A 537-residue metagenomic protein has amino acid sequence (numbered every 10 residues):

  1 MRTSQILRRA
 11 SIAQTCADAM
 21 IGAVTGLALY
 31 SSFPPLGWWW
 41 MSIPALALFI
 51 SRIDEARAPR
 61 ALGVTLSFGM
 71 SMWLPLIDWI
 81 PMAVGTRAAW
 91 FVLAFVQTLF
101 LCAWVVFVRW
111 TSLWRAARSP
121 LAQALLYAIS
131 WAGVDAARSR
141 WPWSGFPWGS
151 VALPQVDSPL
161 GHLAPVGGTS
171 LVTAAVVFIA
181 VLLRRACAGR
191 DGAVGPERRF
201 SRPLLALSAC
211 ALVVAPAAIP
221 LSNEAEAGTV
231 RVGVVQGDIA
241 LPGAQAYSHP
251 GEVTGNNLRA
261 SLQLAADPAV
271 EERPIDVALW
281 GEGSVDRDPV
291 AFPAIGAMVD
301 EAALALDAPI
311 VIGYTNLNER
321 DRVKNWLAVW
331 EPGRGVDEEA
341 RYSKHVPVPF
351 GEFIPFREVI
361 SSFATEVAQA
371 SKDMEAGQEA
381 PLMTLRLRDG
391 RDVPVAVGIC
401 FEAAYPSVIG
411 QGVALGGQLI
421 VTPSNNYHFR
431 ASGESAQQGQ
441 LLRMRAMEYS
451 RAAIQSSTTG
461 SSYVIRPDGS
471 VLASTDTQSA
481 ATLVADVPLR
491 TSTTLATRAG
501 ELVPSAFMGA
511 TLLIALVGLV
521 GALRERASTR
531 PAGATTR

Functional and structural regions predicted by a protein language model:
R2-P220, A431, L442-A446, S457-I465 (+2 more regions): Membrane-embedded alpha-helical bundles of multi-pass enzymes that act on lipidic or dolichyl-linked glycan substrates
F33-L48, M72-I77, Q236-G237, E272-R287 (+2 more regions): Short, conserved active-site loops that position catalytic residues or coordinate cofactors/metal ions across diverse
W79-A88, R115, S139-G167, E301 (+3 more regions): Active-site catalytic loop in hydrolytic enzyme cores
A83, A88, Q97-L101, A128 (+6 more regions): CN hydrolase (nitrilase-like) catalytic-core segments centered on the catalytic cysteine and neighboring Lys/Glu
V156, D191, G283, T315-N316 (+1 more regions): Flexible loop residues that form catalytic and substrate-binding hotspots at small-molecule/glycan-binding clefts
I219-G351, K372, L382-D392, V397 (+2 more regions): Soluble catalytic regions of membrane-associated enzymes that act on cell-envelope and secretory-pathway components
V230-R231, N325, P381, Y449 (+2 more regions): Structural detector for hydrophobic anchor residues on beta-strands
A532-R537: Solvent-exposed, low-complexity, intrinsically disordered, charge-rich segments adjacent to transmembrane helices
